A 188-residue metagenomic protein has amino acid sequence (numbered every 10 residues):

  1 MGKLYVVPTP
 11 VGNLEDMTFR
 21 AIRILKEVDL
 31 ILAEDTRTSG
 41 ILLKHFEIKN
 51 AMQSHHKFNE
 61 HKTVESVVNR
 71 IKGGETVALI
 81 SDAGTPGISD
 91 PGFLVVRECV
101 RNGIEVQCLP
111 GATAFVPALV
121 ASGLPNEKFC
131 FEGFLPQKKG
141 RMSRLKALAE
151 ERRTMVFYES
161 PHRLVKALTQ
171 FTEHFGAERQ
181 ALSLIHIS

Functional and structural regions predicted by a protein language model:
M1-F58: Glycine-rich, flexible N-terminal cofactor/catalytic loop recognition
V11-L14, D82-P86, P161-R163: Short glycine-rich anion-binding loops that position phosphate/pyrophosphate groups of nucleotides and phosphorylated
L25-I31, I104-V106, T154-M155: Short active-site oxyanion
V67-V106, T113: Glycine/small-residue-rich loop that forms an oxyanion/phosphate-binding "nest" at active or ligand-binding sites
L94-E151: Class I SAM-dependent methyltransferase SAM-binding "motif I" and its flanking Rossmann-like core
A149-A181: Conserved anion/nucleotide-ligand pocket segment
I185-I187: Conserved small/polar residues in nucleotide/adenosyl-binding loops
